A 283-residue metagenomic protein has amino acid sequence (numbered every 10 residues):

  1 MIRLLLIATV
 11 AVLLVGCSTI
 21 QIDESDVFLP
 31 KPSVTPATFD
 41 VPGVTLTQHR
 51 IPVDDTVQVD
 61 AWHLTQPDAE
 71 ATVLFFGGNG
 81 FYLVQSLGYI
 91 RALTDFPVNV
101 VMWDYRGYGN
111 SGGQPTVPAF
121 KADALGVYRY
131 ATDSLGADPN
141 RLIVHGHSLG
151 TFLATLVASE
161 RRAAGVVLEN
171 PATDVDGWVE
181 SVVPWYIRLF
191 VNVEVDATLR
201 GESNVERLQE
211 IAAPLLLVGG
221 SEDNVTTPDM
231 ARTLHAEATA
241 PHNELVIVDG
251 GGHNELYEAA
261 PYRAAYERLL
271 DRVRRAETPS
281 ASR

Functional and structural regions predicted by a protein language model:
G16-P52: An N-terminal hydrophobic leader/cap segment in hydrolases
Y89, S203-N204, A213, T227-A236: Short alpha-helix in the alpha/beta-hydrolase fold that links the catalytic acid
L93-G112: Conserved alpha/beta-hydrolase
P115-L135: Alpha/beta-hydrolase active-site loop
L156-R207, E255-E258: Hydrolase active-site cap/lid region
E210-A212, L217-G219, D223: Short beta-strand/loop motif that positions the catalytic acidic residue of the alpha/beta-hydrolase fold
S221-T226, H253-E255: Acidic catalytic loop of the alpha/beta-hydrolase fold
A236, A240-R283: C-terminal catalytic histidine-bearing segment of alpha/beta-hydrolase fold enzymes
